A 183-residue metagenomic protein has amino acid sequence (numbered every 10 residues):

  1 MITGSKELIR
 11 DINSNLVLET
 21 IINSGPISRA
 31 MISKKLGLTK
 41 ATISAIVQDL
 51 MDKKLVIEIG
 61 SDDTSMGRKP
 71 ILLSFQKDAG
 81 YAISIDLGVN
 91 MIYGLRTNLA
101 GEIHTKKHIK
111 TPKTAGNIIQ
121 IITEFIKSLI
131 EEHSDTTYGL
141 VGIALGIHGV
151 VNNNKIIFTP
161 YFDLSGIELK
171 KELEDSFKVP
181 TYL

Functional and structural regions predicted by a protein language model:
M1-K34: Extreme N-terminal segment that seeds HTH/winged-HTH DNA-binding domains in transcriptional regulators
I21, I32, I43-V56: Basic amphipathic alpha-helical segments that dock to polyanions
L38-D49, S65-G67: Canonical helix-turn-helix DNA-binding module
M51-G67: Beta-hairpin "wing" of winged helix-turn-helix
G67-K106: Gly/Thr-rich phosphate-binding beta-strand-loop-beta motif of the actin/hexokinase/Hsp70
K107-L183: Glycine-rich phosphate-binding loop and adjoining helix at the ATP-binding site of ATP-dependent phosphoryl-transfer
